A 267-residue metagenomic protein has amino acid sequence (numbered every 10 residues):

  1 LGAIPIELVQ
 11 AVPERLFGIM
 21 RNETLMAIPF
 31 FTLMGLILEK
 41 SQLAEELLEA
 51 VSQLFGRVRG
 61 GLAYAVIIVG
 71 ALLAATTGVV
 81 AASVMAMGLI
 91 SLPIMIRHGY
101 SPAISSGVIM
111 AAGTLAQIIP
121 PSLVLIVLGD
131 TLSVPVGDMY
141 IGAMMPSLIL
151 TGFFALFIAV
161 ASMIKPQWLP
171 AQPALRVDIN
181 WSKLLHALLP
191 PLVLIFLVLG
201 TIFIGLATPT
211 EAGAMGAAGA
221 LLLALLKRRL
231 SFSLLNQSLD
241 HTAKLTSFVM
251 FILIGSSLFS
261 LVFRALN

Functional and structural regions predicted by a protein language model:
L1-N267: Alpha-helical transmembrane segments of multi-pass membrane transport proteins
